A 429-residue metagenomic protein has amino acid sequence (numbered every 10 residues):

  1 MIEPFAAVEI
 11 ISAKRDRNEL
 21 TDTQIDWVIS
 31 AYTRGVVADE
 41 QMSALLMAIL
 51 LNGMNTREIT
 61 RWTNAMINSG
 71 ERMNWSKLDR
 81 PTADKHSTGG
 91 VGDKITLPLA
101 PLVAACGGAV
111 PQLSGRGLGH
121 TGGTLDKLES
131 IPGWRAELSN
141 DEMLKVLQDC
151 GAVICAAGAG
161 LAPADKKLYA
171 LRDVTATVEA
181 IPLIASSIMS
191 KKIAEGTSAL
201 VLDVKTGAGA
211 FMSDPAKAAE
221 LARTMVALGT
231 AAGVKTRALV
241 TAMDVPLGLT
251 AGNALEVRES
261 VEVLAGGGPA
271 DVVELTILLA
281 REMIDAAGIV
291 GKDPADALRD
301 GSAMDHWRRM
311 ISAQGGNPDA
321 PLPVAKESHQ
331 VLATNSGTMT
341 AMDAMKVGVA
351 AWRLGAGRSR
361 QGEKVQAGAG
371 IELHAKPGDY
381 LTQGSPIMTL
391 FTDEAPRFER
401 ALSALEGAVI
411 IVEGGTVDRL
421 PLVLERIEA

Functional and structural regions predicted by a protein language model:
M1-G92, R309-A313, V423, I427-A429: Acidic, glycine/proline-rich low-complexity segments that act as flexible tails and inter-domain linkers
F5, E9, K14, E19-T21 (+5 more regions): Well-ordered secondary-structure scaffolds
L46-L50, K127, D165-V174, D203-M212 (+1 more regions): Active-site-proximal beta-alpha loop/turn segments in soluble metabolic enzymes
L51, P98-P111, K191-G196, A231-A232 (+1 more regions): Alpha-helix C-terminal capping segments
P81-H120: Glycine/serine-rich anion-binding loops at beta->alpha junctions that coordinate negatively charged ligand groups
L113, L147, C155-G158, D203-K205 (+1 more regions): Short beta-strand segments
K127-V153, R223-G229, G233: A glycine-rich helix N-cap at a beta->alpha junction
Q148-T197: Phosphate/diphosphate-binding glycine-rich loops and adjacent basic-rich segments that engage nucleotide
